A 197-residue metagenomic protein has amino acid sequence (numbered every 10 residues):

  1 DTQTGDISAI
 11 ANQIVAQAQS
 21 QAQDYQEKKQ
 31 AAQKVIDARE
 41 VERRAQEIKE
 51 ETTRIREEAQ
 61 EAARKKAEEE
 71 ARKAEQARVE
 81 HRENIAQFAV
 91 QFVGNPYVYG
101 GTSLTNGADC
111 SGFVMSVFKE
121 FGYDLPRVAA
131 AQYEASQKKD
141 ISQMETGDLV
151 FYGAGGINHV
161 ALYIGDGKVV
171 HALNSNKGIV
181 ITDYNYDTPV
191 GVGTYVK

Functional and structural regions predicted by a protein language model:
D1-A77: N-terminal secretion targeting segments of exported proteins
V79-K197: Peptidoglycan cell-wall recognition and remodeling modules
